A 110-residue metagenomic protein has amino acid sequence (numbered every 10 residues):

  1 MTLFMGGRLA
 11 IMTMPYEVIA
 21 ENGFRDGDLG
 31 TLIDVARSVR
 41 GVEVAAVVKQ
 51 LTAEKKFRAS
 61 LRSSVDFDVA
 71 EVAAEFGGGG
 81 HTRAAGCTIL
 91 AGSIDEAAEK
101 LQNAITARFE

Functional and structural regions predicted by a protein language model:
M1-F76, H81-E110: Hydrophobic helix-and-loop "lid/oligomerization" segment in the mid-to-C-terminal part of catalytic domains
